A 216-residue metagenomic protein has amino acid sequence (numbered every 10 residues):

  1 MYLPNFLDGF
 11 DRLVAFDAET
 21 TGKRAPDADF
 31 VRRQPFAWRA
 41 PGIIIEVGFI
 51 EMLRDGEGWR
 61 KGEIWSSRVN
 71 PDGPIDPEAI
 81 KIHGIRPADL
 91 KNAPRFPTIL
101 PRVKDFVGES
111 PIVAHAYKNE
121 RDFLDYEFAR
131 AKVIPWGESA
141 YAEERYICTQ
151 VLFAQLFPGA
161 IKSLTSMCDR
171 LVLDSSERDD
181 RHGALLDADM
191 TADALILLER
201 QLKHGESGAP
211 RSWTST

Functional and structural regions predicted by a protein language model:
Y2, R32-W38: Short, P/G- and charge-enriched loop/turn segments at secondary-structure junctions
P4-R12, P26, A40-I85, K104-T216: Metal-dependent phosphoesterase core characteristic of DEDDh/y 3'-5' exonuclease domains
A15: Walker B beta-strand of ABC/ABC-like P-loop ATPase nucleotide-binding domains, specifically the conserved hydrophobic
A18-A28, P35: Short acidic, Gly/Ser-rich segments with clustered Asp/Glu that frequently serve as metal-coordination loops in enzyme
I80-L100: Metal-dependent phosphoesterase signature
